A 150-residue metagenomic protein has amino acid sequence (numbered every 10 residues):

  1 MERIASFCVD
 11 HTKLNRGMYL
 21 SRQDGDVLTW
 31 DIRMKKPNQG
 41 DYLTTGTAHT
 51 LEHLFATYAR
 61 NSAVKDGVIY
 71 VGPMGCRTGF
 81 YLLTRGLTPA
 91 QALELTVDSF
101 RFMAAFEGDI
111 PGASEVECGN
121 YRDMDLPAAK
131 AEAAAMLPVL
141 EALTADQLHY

Functional and structural regions predicted by a protein language model:
M1-T29, R60-P73, R77-Y81, M136: Non-catalytic beta-strand/loop surface segments
V27-N61, Y70-V71: Active/ligand-binding-proximal structured segments within catalytic/core domains that scaffold catalytic residues
H53-V64, D98-R101, A105: Short, intrinsically disordered, mixed-charge
V68-F102: M16 family metallopeptidases and their MPP-like homologs
A104-C118: Conserved short beta-strand edge segments in small beta-sheet-based binding/regulatory domains
G119-D146: Short, low-order "capping/linker" segments at domain edges
L148-Y150: Sequence termini and other peripheral, non-core segments
